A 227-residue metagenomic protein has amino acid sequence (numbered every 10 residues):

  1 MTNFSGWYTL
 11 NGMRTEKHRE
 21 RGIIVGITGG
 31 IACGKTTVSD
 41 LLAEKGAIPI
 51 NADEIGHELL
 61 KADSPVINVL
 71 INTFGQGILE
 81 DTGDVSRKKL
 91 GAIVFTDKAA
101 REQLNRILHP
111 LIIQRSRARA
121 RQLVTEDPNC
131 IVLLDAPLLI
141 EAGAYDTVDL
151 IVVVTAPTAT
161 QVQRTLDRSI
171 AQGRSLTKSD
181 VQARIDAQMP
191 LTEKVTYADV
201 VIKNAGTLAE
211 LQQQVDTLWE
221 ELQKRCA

Functional and structural regions predicted by a protein language model:
M1-I24: Extreme N-terminal, non-catalytic leader segments that precede Walker-type/kinase nucleotide-binding cores
I27: Hydrophobic anchor at the beta1->P-loop junction of P-loop NTPases
G30, L42: P-loop (Walker A) phosphate-binding loop of NTP-binding proteins
C33: ATP-binding Walker
T36: Walker A/P-loop
H57-C130: ATP-dependent small-molecule kinase phosphotransfer cores that center on conserved nucleotide phosphate-binding segments
S116-R117, D146, A171-Q223, A227: Small-molecule kinase domains that catalyze NTP-dependent phosphoryl transfer to phosphate-bearing small molecules
R117-D167: ATP-dependent NMP and nucleoside kinases share a basic, alpha-helical "lid"
